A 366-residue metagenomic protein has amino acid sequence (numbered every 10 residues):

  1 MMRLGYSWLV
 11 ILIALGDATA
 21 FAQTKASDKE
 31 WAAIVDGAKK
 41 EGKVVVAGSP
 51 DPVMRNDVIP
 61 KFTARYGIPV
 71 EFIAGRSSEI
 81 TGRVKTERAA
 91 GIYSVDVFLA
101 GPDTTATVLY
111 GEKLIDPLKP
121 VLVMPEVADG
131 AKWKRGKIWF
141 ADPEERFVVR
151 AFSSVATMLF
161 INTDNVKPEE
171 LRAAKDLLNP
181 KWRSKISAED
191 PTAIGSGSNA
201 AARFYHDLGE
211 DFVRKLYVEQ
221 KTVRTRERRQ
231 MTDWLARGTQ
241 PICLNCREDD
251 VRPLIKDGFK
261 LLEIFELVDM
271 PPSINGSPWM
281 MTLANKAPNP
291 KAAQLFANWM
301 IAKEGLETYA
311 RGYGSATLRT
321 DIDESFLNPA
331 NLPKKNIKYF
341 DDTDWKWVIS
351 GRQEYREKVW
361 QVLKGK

Functional and structural regions predicted by a protein language model:
M1-E41, K366: Short, low-complexity disordered leader/linker segments with a strong preference for bacterial N-terminal type II
S27, K335-K366: Conserved C-terminal helix/tail region of periplasmic/extracytoplasmic solute-binding proteins
D28-K39, K43-V45, S49-P69: Short, polar/charged alpha-helical segment
D36-K43, T63-I68, K85-A89, D103 (+9 more regions): Sec-exported extracytoplasmic/periplasmic mature domains
V45-I59, E71-K85, Y93-W234, T239: Extracytoplasmic ligand-binding site segments that recognize negatively charged/polar headgroups
T104-V108, I242-L262: A ligand-binding cleft/hinge motif common to bilobed small-molecule-binding domains
R214-V218, T222-T225, G258-A287: Periplasmic-binding protein-like
W279-T343: Mature extracytoplasmic/periplasmic domains
